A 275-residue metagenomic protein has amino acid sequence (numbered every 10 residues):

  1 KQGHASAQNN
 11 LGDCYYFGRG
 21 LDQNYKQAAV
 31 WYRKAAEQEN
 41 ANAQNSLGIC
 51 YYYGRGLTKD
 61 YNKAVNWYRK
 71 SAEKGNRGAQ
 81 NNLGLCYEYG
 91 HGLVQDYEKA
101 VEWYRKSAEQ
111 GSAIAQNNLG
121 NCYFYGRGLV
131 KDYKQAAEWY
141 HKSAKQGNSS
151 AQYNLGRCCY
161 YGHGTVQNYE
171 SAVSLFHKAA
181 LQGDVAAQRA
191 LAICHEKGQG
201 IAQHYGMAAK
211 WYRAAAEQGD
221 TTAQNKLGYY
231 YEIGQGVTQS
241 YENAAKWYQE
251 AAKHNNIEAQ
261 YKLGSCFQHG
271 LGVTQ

Functional and structural regions predicted by a protein language model:
K1-L11: Short intrinsically disordered, low-complexity coil segments enriched in acidic
Q2-H4, F17-R19, N24, Y32 (+24 more regions): Short helix-capping/linker turns of helical repeat alpha-solenoids
D13-F17, S46-Y53, N82-Y89, N118-Y125 (+5 more regions): Hydrophobic face of amphipathic alpha-helices that form TPR/SEL1-like repeat modules and related alpha-solenoid
